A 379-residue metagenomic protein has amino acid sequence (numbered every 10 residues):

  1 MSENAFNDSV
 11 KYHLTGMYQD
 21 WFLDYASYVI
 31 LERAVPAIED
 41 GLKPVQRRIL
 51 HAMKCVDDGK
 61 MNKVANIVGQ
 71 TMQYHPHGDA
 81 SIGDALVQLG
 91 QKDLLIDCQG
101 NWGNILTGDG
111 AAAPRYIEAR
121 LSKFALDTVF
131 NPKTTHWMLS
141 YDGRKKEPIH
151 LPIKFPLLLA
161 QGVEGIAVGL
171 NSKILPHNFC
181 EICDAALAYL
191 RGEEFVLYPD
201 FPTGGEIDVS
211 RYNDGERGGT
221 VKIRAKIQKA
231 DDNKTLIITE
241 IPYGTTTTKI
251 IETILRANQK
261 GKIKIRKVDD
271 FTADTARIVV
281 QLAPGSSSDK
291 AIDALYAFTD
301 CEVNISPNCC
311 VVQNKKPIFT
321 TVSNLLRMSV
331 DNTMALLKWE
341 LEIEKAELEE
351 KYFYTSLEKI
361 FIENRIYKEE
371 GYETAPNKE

Functional and structural regions predicted by a protein language model:
M1-G218, V279: Catalytic phosphate-handling regions of large nucleic-acid enzymes and associated NTPases
S2-T15, F22, I30, A34-V35 (+6 more regions): Long, charged, helix-rich clamp/arm modules that form nucleic acid-engaging surfaces of large nucleic-acid-processing
Y116, G165, T220-R224, N233-T235 (+2 more regions): Broad gene-expression machinery/nucleic-acid interaction feature
P152-I153, G218-Q228, N258-R266, Y354-L357: Short amphipathic beta-strand starts and helix->beta connectors
I174-H177, T245, K249, S286: A generic structural signal for alpha-helix starts
I182, I250-T253, A291-I292: Hydrophobic side chains in well-ordered alpha-helices
L190-E194, N258-K262, Y296-N304: A common structural junction motif
D232-F271: Long hydrophobic segments that form regular secondary structure
